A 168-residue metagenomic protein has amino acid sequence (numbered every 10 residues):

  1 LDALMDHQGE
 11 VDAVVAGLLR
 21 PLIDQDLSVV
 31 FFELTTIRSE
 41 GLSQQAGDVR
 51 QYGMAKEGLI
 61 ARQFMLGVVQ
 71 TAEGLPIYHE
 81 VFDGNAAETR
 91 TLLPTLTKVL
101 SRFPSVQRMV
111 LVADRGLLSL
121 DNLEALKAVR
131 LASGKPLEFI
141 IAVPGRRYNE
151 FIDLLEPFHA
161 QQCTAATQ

Functional and structural regions predicted by a protein language model:
L1-Q168: Anion-binding and metal-coordination hotspots
